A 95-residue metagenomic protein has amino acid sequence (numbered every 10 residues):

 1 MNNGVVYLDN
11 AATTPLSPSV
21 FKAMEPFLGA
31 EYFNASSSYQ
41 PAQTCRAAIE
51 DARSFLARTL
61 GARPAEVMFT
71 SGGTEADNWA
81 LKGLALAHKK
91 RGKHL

Functional and structural regions predicted by a protein language model:
M1-L95: Pyridoxal 5′-phosphate
